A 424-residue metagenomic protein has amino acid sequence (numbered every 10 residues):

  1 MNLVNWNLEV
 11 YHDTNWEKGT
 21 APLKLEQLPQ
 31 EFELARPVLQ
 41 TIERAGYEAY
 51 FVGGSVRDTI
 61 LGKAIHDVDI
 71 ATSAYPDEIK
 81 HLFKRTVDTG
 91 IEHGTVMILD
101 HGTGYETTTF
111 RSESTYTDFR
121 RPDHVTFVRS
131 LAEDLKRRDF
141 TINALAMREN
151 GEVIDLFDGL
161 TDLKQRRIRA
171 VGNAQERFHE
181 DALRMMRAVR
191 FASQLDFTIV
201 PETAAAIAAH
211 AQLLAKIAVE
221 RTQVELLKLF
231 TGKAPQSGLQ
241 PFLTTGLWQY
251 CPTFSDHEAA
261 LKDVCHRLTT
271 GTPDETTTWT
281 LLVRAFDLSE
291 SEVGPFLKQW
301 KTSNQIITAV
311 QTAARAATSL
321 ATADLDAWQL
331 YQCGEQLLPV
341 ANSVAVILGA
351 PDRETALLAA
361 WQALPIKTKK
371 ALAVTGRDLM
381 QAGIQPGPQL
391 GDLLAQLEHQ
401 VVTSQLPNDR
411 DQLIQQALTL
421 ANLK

Functional and structural regions predicted by a protein language model:
N2-K424: Catalytic cores of the polymerase beta-like nucleotidyltransferase superfamily and closely associated nucleotide
